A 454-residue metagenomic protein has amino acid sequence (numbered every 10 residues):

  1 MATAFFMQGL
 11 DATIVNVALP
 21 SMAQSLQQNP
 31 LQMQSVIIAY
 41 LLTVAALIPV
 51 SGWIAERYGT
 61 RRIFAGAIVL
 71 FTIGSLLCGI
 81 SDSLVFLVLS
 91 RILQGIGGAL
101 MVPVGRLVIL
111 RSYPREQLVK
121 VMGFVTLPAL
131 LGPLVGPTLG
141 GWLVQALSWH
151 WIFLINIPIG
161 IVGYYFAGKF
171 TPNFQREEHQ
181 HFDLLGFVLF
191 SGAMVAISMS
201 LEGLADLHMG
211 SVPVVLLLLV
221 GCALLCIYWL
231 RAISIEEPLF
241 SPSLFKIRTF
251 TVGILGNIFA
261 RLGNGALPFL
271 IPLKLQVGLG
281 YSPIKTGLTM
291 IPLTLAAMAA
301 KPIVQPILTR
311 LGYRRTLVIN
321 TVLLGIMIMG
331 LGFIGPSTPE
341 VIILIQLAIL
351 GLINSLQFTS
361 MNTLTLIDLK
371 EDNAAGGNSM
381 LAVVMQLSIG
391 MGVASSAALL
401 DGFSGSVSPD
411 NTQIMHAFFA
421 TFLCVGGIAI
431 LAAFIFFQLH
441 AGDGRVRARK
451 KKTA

Functional and structural regions predicted by a protein language model:
M1, F64, F71, L87 (+5 more regions): Hydrophobic alpha-helix/TM-entry signal in multi-pass membrane transporters
M1-L10, V15-V17, P30-L31, V36-I37 (+8 more regions): 12-transmembrane solute porter fold
A18-A46, L84-V88, I284-L288: Extracellular/periplasmic helix-loop-helix junction of adjacent transmembrane segments in MFS-like secondary
S25-L26, L31, E56-R57, G79-D82 (+9 more regions): Membrane-helix boundary and inter-helical linker elements of multi-pass secondary transporters
L42-A46, L76, L130, L134 (+4 more regions): Hydrophobic/small/kink-forming positions within alpha-helical transmembrane segments of polytopic membrane proteins
A45, T72-I73, I96, I157-Y164 (+4 more regions): Small-residue-rich packing faces within the transmembrane alpha-helices of Major Facilitator Superfamily
I48-L185: Helix-loop-helix hairpins in multi-pass membrane proteins, especially solute transporters
I157-Q175, S191-G203, V220-S234, A432-H440: C-terminal membrane-cytosol helix-exit motif in multi-pass small-molecule transporters
